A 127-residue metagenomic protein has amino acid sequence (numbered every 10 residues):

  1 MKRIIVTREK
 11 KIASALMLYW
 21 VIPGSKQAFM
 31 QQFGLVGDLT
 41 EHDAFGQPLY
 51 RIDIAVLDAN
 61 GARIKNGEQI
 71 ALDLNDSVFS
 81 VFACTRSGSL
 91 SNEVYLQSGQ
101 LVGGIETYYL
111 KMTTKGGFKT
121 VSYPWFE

Functional and structural regions predicted by a protein language model:
M1-E127: Short loop/turn and low-complexity linker motifs enriched in small/turn-promoting residues
